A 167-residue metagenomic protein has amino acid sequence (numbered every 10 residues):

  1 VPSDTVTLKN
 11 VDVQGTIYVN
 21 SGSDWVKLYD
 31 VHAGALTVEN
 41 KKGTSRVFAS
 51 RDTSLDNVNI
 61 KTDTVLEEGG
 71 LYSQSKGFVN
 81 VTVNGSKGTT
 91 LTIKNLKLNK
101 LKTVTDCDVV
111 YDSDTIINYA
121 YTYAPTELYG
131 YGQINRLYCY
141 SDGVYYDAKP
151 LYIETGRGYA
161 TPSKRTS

Functional and structural regions predicted by a protein language model:
V1-E39, G43-R136, D142-T166: Short, T/G/N/S-enriched strand-turn elements that build extracellular solenoid repeat scaffolds
